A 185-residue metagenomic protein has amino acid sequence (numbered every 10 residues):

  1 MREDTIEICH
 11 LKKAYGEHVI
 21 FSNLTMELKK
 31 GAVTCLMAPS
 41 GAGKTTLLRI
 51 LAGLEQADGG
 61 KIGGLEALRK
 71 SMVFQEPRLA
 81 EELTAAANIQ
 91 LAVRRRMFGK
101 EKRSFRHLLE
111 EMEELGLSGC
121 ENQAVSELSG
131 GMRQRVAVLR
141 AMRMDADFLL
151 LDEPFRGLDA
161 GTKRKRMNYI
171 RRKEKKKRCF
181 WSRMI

Functional and structural regions predicted by a protein language model:
I6, F21-N23: Conserved structural motif at the start of ABC-family nucleotide-binding domains
M37-P39: The feature captures the beta-strand-to-loop junction immediately N-terminal to the Walker
A52: Helix-to-loop junction immediately C-terminal to a conserved catalytic motif
K102-C120: Conserved ABC ATPase "signature" region
A124-L128, M132: Conserved ABC ATPase signature
L149-E153: Catalytic Walker B motif of ABC-type/P-loop ATPase nucleotide-binding domains
A160-T162: Helix N-cap at the start of a conserved alpha-helix in ABC-type nucleotide-binding domains
